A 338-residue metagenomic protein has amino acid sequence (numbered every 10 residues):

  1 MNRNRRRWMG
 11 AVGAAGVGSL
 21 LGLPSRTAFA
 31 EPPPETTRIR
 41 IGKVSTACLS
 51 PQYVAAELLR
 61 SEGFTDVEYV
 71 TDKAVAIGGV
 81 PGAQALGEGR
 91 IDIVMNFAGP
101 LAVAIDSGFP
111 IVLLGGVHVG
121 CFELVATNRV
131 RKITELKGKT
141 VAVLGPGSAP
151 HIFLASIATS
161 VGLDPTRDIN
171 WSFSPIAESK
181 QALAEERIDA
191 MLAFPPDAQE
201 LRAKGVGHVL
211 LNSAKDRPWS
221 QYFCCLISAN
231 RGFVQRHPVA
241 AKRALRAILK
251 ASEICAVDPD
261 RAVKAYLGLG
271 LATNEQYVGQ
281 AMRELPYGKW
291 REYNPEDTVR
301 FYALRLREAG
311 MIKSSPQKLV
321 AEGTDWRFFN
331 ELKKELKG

Functional and structural regions predicted by a protein language model:
M1-G16: N-terminal secretory signal peptides and thylakoid transit peptides that target proteins across membranes
G18-G22: Hydrophobic h-region of N-terminal signal peptides that target proteins for export in Gram-negative bacteria
T27-A28: Cleavable N-terminal signal peptides
E31-P175, A182, D189-P195, V206 (+2 more regions): Short, glycine-/small- and polar/acidic-enriched structural segments that line small-molecule recognition paths
L59, A104, A158, L201 (+2 more regions): Hydrophobic alpha-helix position signal
G99, E178-G268: Pocket-lining segment of extracytoplasmic ligand-binding domains
Q235-S314: Secondary-structure end/capping motifs
R307-G338: Conserved C-terminal helix/tail region of periplasmic/extracytoplasmic solute-binding proteins
